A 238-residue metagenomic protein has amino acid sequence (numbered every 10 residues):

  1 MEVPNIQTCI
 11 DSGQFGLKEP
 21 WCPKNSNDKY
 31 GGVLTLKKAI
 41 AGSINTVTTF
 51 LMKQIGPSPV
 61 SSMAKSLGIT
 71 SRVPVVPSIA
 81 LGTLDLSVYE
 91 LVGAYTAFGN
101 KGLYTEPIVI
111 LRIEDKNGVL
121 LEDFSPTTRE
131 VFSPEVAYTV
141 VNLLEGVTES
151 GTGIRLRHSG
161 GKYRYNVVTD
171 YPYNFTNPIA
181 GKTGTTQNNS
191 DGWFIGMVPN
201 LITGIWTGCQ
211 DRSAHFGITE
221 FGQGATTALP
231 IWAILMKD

Functional and structural regions predicted by a protein language model:
M1, P77-I79, I108-L111: Extracytoplasmic/periplasmic beta-strand context in beta-sandwich domains, especially the cupredoxin/COX2 CuA-binding
M1-V60, Y104, E114-G146: Conserved catalytic neighborhood of penicillin-recognizing serine enzymes
I10, Q14-N25, G56-G93: Mid-domain, small-residue-enriched loop/turn segments at the edges of structured enzyme/sensor domains
K18-V33, T70-S78, I154-Y171: Short, charge-rich amphipathic segments
K38, G42, S87-D238: A penicillin-recognizing enzyme superfamily signal
T48, I79-G82, T128, E220: Conserved short-loop catalytic and cofactor-binding motifs
F50-L51, L81, G181-K182: Thr-Gly-centered strand-to-loop micro-motif
K53, K65, G99: Short polybasic/polar patches that bind polyanions
